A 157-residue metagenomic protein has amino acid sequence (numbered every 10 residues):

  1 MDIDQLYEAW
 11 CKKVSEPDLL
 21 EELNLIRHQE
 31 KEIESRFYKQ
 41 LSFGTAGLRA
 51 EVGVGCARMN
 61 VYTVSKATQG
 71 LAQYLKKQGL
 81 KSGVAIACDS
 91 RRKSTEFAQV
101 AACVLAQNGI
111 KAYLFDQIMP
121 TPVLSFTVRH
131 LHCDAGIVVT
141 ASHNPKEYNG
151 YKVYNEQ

Functional and structural regions predicted by a protein language model:
M1-L6: Polybasic, low-complexity association/targeting segments
Y7-A101: An N-terminal, well-structured beta->alpha segment
E8, L80-E156: Ferredoxin-reductase
